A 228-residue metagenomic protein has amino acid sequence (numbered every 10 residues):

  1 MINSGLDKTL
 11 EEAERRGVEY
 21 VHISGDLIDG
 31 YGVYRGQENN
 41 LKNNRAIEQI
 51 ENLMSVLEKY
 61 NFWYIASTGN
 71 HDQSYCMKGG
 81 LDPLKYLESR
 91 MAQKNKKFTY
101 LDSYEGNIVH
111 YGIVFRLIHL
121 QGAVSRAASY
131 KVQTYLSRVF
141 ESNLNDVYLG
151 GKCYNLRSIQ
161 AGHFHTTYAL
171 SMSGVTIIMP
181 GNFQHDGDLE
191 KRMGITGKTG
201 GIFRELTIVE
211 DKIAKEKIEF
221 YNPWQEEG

Functional and structural regions predicted by a protein language model:
M1-Y100: Core catalytic region of metal-dependent phosphoesterases/phosphodiesterases, especially metallo-beta-lactamase-like
I2-E11, K97, L101-Y104, Y135-L149: A Trp-anchored, charged/polar loop motif used as the substrate-binding/catalytic surface of acyl/ester-handling
D7-K8, R15, E19, L27 (+4 more regions): Polar, enzyme-active/binding microenvironments
Y20, Y31-Y34, Y60, Y64 (+11 more regions): Sequence-level detector for tyrosine residue identity
L27, S74, K198, Q225-E227: Short, surface-exposed, charged/polar-biased interaction segments
K78-S129: An acidic, phosphate/nucleotide-engaging active-site surface
Y111-R116, Q121-I218: Conserved beta-sheet core of the metallophosphoesterase superfamily
K217-G228: Short, solvent-exposed aromatic-acidic interface loops
